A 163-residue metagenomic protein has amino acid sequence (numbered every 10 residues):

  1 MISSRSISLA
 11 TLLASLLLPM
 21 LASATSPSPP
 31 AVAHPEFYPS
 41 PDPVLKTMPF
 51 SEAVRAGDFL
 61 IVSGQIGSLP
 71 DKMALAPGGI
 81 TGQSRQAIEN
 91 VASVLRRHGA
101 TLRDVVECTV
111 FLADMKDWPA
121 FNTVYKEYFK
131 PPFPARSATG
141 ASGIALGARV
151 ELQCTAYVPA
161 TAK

Functional and structural regions predicted by a protein language model:
M1-S4: N-terminal secretory signal peptides that target proteins for export/translocation
L9-E89, S93-H98, R103-V106, L112-K163: N-terminal presequence-like segments and the immediate start of the first folded domain
